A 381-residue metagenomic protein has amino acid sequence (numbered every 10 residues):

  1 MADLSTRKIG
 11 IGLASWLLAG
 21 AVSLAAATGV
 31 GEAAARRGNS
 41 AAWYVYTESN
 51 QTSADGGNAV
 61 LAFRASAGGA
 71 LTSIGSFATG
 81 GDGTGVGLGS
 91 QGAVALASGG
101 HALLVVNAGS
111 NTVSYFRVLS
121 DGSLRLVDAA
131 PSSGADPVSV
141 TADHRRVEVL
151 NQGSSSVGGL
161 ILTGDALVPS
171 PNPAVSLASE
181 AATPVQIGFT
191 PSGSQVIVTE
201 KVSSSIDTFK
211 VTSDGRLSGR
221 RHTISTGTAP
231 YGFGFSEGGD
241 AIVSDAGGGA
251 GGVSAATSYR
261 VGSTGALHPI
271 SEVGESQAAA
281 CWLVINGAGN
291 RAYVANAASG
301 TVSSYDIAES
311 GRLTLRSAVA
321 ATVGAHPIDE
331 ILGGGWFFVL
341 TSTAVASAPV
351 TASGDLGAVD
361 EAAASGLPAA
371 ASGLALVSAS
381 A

Functional and structural regions predicted by a protein language model:
V22-Y44, E48-S53, S123, R216 (+1 more regions): C-terminal region of N-terminal signal peptides and the immediate post-cleavage residues of exported proteins
T47, V105, V149, V198 (+3 more regions): Residue position within the beta-strands of beta-propeller blades
N50-T52, A65, A108-G109, V118 (+9 more regions): Short loop/turn segments immediately following the C-termini of beta-strands
D55-A59, T112-S114, S156-G158, S205-T208 (+3 more regions): Structural motif
G56, G80-G99, S132-R146, S176-Q195 (+6 more regions): Beta-rich, blade/repeat-based domains predominating in secreted/periplasmic proteins but also intracellular
F63-A70, F116-S123, G159-V168, T208-R216 (+3 more regions): Short loop/turn segments immediately following beta-strands, especially the blade-tip and inter-blade linker loops
S73-G85, R125-P131, S170-L177, S218-I224 (+3 more regions): A short beta-strand motif characteristic of beta-propeller blades
L340-A381: Blade-level signature of beta-propeller repeat domains, shared across WD40, Kelch, NHL, RCC1 and BNR/Asp-box propellers
